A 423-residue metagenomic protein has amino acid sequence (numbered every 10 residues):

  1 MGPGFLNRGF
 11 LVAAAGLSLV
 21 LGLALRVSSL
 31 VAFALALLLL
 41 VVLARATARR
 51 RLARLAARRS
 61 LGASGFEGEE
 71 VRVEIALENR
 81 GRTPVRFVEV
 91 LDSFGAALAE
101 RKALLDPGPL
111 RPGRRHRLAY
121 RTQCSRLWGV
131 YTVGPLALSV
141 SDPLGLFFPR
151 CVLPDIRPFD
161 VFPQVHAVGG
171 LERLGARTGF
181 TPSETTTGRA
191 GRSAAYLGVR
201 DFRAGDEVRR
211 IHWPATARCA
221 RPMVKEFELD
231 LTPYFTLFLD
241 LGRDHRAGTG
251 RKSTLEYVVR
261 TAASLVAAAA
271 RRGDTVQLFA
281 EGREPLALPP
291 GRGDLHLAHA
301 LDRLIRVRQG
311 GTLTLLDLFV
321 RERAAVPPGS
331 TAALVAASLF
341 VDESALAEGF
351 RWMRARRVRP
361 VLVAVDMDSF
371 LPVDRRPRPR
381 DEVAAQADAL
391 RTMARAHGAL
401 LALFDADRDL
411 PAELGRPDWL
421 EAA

Functional and structural regions predicted by a protein language model:
M1-R58: Extracellular/lumenal glycan-associated context and N-glycosylation machinery
G2-R8, G95, Q164, A204 (+2 more regions): General structural signal for secondary-structure boundaries
G4-L6, R26-V27, F87, G113 (+6 more regions): Intrinsic-disorder/low-complexity, polar/charged segments
A34, R82, G191, P379-E382: Catalytic cores of large soluble enzymes that bind and process phosphate-bearing ligands
L39-G291, A333, G349: An amphipathic, basic-hydrophobic helix/alpha-beta surface used to engage anionic, phosphate-rich ligands or surfaces
R260, A267-A423: Acidic, glycine-rich A-domain
